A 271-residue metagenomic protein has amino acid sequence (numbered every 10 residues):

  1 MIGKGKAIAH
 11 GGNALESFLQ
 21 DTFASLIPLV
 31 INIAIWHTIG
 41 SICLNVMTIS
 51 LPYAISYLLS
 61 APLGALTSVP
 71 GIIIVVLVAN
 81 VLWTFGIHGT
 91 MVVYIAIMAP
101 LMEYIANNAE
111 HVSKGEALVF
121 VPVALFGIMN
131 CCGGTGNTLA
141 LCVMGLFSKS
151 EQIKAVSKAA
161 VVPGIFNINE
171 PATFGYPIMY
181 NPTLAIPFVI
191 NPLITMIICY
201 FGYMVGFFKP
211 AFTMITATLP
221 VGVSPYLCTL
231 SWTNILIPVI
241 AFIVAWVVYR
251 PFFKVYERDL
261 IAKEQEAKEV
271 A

Functional and structural regions predicted by a protein language model:
M1-H88, G206, A211-A271: Signature of multi-pass transmembrane helix bundles
S17-S25, V93-S113, K149-N169, K254-A271: Cytoplasmic juxtamembrane regions at transmembrane-helix boundaries
I27-I35, I39, I55, P70 (+12 more regions): Hydrophobic faces of alpha-helical transmembrane segments in multi-pass integral membrane proteins
C43, C131-C132, C142, C199 (+1 more regions): Generic recognition of cysteine residues
G64-F126: Membrane-embedded hairpin module used as a gating/binding unit in multi-pass transport and secretion proteins
E103-P192: Helix-loop-helix junctions within the multi-pass membrane cores of secondary transporters/permeases
V143-F147, I198, P251-F252: Residue-level signal for alpha-helical transmembrane segments in multi-pass membrane proteins
Y176, Y180-G222: C-terminal hydrophobic structural anchor segments that stabilize assembly/packing rather than catalytic chemistry
